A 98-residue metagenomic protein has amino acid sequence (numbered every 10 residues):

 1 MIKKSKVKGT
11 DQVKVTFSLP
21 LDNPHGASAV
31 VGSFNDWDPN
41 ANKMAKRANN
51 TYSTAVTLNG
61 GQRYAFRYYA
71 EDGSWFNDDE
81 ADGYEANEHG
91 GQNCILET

Functional and structural regions predicted by a protein language model:
M1-Q12: Extracellular ectodomain segments of secreted/surface proteins
Q12-G61, E71-T98: Aromatic-rich carbohydrate-binding modules that target alpha-glucans
